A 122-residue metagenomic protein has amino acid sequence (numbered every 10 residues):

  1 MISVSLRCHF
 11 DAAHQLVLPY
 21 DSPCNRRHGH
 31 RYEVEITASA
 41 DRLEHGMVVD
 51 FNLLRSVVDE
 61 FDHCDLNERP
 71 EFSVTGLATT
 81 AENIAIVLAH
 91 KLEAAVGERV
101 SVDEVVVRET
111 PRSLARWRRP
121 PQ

Functional and structural regions predicted by a protein language model:
M1-Q122: Charge-rich, low-complexity N-terminal segments
